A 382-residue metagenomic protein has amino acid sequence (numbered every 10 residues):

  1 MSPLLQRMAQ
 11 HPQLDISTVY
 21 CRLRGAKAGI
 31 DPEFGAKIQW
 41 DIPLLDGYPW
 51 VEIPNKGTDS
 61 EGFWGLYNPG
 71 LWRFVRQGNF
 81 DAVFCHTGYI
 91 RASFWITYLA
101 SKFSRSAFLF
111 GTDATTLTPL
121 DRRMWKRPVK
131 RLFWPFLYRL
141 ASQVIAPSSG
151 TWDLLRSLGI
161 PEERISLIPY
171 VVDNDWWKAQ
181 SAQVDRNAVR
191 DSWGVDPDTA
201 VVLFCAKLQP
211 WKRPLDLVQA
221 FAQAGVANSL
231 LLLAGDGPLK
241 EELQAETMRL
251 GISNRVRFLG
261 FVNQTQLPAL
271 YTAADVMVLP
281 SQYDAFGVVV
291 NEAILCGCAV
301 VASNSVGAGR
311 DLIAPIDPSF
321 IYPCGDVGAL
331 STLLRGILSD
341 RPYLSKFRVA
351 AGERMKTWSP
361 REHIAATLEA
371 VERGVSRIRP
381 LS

Functional and structural regions predicted by a protein language model:
A92, A107-L109, T116-L140: Nucleotide-sugar donor phosphate/pyrophosphate-binding loop at the beta->alpha transition of glycosyltransferases
G150, V171: Carbohydrate-associated surface elements
D191, R255, G336, Y343-T357: A short, well-ordered alpha-helix in the C-terminal region of glycosyltransferases
D196-K212, V218-F221: Conserved donor-binding/catalytic core segment of Leloir-type glycosyltransferases
F261-V262, A269-A274: Short alpha-helical donor nucleotide-sugar binding micro-motif in glycosyltransferases
Q282: Aromatic "clamp/platform" in nucleotide-sugar-dependent glycosyltransferases that forms part of the donor/acceptor
A299-S303: Short hydrophobic beta-strand element within catalytic cores of glycosyltransferases and related nucleotide-activated
P315-V327, G336-R341: Conserved acidic donor-binding segment of nucleotide-sugar-dependent glycosyltransferases
